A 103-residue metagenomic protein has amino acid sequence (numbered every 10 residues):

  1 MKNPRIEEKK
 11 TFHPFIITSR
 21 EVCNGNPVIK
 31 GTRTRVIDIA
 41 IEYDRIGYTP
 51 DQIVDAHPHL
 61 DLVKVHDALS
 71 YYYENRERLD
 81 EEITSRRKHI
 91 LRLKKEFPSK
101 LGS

Functional and structural regions predicted by a protein language model:
M1-S103: Small, basic N-terminal interaction modules of short regulatory proteins
